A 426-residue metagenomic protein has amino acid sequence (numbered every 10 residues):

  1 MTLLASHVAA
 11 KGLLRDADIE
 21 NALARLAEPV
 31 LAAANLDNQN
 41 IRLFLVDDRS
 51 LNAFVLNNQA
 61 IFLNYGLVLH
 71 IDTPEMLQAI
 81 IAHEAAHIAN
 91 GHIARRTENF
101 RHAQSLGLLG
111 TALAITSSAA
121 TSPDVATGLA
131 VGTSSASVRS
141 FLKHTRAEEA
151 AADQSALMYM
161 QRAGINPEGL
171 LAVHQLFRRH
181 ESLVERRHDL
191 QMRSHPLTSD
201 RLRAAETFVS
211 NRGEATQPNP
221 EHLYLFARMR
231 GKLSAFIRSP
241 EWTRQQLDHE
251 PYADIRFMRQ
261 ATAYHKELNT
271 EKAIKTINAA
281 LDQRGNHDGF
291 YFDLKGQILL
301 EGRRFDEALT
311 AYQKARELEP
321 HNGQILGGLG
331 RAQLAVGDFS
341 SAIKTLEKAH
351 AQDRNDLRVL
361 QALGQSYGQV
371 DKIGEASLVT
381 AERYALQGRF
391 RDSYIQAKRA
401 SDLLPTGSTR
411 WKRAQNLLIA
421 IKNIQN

Functional and structural regions predicted by a protein language model:
R15, N21, L43, R139-S140 (+2 more regions): Extracytoplasmic and endomembrane cell-envelope/extracellular-matrix remodeling and assembly machinery
Q246, A280-L281, K314-A315, K348-A349 (+2 more regions): Canonical positions in the second alpha-helix
P251, G285-N286, P320, R354 (+3 more regions): Short coil turns that delineate tetratricopeptide repeat
D254, H287-F290, D306, G323-Q324 (+4 more regions): Helix-start (N-cap) detector for alpha-helical repeat units in TPR-like alpha-solenoids, especially tetratricopeptide
R259, L294, G328-L329, A362 (+4 more regions): Canonical tetratricopeptide repeat
